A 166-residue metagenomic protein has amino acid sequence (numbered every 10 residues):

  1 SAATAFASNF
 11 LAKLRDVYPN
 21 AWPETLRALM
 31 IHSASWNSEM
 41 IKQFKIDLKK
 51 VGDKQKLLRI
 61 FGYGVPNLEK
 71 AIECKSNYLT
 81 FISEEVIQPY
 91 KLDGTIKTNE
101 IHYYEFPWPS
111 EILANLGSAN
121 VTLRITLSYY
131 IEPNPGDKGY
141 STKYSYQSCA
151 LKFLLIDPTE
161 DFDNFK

Functional and structural regions predicted by a protein language model:
S1-I41: Hydrolase catalytic cores
E24-L29, Q43-K45, D137-Y144: Composition- and surface-driven signal marking solvent-exposed, interaction-prone regions in large proteins
A28-S33, I46-K54: A glycine-rich phosphate-binding loop feature that marks nucleotide/adenosyl-phosphate handling sites
W36-Q43, L151-L155: Eukaryote-specific, cytoplasm-facing alpha-helical/coiled-coil scaffolding segments in long proteins
G52-L155: Secreted peptidase-domain scaffold signal
